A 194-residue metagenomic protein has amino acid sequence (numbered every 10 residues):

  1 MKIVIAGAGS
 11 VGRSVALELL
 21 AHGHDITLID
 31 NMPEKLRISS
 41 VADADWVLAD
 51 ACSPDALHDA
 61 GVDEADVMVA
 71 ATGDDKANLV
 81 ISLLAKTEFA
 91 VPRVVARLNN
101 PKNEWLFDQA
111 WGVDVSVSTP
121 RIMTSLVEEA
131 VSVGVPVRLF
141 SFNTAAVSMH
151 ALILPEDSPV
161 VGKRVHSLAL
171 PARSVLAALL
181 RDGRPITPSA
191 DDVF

Functional and structural regions predicted by a protein language model:
M1-F194: Cytosolic regulatory regions of ion transport systems
